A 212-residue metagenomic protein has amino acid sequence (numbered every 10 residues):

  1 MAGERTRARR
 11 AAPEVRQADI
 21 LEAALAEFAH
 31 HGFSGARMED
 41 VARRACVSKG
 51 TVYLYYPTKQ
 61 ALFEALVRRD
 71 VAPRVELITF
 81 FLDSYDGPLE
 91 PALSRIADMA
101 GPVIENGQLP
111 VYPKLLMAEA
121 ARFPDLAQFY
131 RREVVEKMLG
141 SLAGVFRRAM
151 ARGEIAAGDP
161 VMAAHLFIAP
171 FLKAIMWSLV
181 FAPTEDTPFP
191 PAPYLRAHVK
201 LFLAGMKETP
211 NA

Functional and structural regions predicted by a protein language model:
M1-R7, P91, R95, M99 (+3 more regions): C-terminal peripheral helix-coil segments that are non-catalytic and often amphipathic
M1-V47, L54-A61: Basic, helix-initiating cap at the start of DNA-binding domains
Y56, M117-F123, E133-V134: Short helix-capping/turn signature of helix-turn-helix
L66-I96, P102-I104, Q108, R147: Amphipathic alpha-helical linker/stalk segments
P91, V103-N106, V111, D125-A151 (+2 more regions): Amphipathic alpha-helical packing segments from all-alpha helical-bundle domains
D98-E105, P113-A121, F202-G205: Helix-loop "lid/cap" segments that line or gate small-molecule binding pockets
A156, P160-A164: Membrane-interface starts of transmembrane alpha-helices
